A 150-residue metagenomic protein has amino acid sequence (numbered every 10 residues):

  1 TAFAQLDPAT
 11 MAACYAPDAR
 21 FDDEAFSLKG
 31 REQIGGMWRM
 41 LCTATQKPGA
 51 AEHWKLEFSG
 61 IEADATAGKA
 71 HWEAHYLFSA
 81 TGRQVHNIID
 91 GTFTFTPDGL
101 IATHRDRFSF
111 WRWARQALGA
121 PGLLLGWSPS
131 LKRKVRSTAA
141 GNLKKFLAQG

Functional and structural regions predicted by a protein language model:
T1-A13, P17, A140-G150: Short, low-complexity N-terminal intrinsically disordered segments enriched in polar/charged residues
T1-A2, E24, F58, I89: Short, charged low-complexity linear motifs
F3, W38, A70-W72: Tryptophan-centric aromatic hotspots in well-structured domains and transmembrane helices
F3-A4, G30, A120: General structural signal for secondary-structure boundaries
P8-G68: A solvent-exposed, acidic/Ser-Thr-rich amphipathic alpha-helical stretch
A44-G150: A beta-strand edge to alpha-helix "cap/lid" segment located at domain peripheries
